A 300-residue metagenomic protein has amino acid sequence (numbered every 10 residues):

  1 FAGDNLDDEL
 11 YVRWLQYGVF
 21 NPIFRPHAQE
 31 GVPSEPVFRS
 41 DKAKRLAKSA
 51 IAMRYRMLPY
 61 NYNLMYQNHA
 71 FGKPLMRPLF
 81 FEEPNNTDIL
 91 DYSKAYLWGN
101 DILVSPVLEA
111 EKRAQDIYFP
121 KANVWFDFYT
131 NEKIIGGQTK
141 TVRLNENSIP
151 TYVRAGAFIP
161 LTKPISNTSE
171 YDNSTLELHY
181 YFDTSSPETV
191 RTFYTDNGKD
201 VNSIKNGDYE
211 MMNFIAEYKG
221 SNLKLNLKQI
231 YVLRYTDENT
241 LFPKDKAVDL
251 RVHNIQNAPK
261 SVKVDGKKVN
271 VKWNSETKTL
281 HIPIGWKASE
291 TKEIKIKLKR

Functional and structural regions predicted by a protein language model:
F1-I149, V153-R154, T195-G198: Catalytic-domain carbohydrate-binding cleft regions of carbohydrate-active enzymes
K94-A95, D116, N213-I215, N270-K272: Short, surface-exposed charged micro-motifs
P106, I117, L250-V252, I282 (+1 more regions): Preference for bulky hydrophobic residues occupying beta-strand positions in well-ordered beta-sheet regions
D127-E146, S261-P283: Solvent-exposed beta-strand/loop surfaces of large extracellular or lumenal domains
L144-E146, W286-I294: Extracellular interaction modules
V153-K260, V264-K267, N274-T277, P283-E290 (+1 more regions): Accessory, solvent-exposed terminal regions and/or long lumenal/extracellular loops of proteins
